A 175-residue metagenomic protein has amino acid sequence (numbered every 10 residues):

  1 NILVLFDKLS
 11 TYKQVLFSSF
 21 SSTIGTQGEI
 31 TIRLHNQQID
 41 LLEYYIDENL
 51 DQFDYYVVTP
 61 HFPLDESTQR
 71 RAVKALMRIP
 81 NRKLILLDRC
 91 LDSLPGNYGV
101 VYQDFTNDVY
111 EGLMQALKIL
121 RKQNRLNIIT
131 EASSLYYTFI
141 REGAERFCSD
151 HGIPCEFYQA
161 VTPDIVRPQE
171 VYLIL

Functional and structural regions predicted by a protein language model:
N1-D54, A144-E145, H151: Amphipathic helical "hinge" segments at domain boundaries
L3, T31, I85, R125-N127 (+1 more regions): A structural signal for isolated positions on well-ordered beta-strands in alpha/beta enzyme cores
V4-D7, T59, L87, I129-E131: Short hydrophobic segments within beta-strands
I32-H35, V58-P60, P80-L91: Short beta-strand elements of ligand-binding domains
Q38-L42, D92-L94, N107-E111, V161-P168: A short acidic, often aromatic-flanked loop/helix-cap motif at beta-alpha or helix-coil junctions that lines enzyme
L41, N49, D54-M77, A116 (+1 more regions): Hydrophobic alpha-helical
A75-N81, L120-R121: Short, conserved loop/helix-junction motifs that constitute active-site signature segments in enzyme catalytic cores
D88-N127: Hydrophobic alpha-helical segments within soluble ligand-binding/sensing domains
